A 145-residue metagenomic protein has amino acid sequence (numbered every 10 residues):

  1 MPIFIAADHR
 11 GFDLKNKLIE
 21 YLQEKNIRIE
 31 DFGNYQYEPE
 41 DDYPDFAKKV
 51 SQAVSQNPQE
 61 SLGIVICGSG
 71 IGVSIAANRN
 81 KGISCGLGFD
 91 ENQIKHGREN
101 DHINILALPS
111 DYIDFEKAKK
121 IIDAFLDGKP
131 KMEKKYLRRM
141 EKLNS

Functional and structural regions predicted by a protein language model:
F4-A6, R10-G11, E91-S145: C-terminal binding/interaction regions
I5-Q23: Glycine-rich phosphate/diphosphate-binding loop of Rossmann-like nucleotide-binding domains
K25, A53, N57, N80 (+1 more regions): Change "in soluble alpha/beta enzymes" to "in soluble alpha/beta proteins
R28-P39: A short beta-strand-loop structural module common to alpha/beta enzyme folds
I29, I83-D90: Short hydrophobic/aromatic-enriched beta-strand-loop microsegments
F46-G86: Helix-adjacent hinge/juxtasegments
